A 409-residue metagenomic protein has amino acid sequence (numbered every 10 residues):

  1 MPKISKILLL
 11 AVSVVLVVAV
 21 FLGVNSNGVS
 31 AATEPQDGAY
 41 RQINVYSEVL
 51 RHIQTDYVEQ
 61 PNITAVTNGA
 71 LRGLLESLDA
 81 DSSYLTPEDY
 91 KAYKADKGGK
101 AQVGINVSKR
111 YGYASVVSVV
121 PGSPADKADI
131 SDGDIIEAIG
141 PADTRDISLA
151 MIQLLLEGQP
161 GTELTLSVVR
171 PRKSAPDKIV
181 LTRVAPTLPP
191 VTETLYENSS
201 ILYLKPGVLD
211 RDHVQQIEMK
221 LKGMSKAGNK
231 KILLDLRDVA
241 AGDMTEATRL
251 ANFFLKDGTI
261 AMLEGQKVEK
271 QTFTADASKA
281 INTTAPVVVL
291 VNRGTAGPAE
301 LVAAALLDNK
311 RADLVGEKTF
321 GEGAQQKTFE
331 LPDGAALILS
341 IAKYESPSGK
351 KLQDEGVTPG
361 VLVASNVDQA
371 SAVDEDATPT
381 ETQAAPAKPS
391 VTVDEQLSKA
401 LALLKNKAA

Functional and structural regions predicted by a protein language model:
P2-S82, K109-R110, A114, N229 (+2 more regions): Terminal targeting/pro-maturation regions of precursor/exported proteins
A31-Q42, E48-V58, N62-I63, S115-S118 (+2 more regions): Cleft-lining beta-strand/loop regions that shape enzyme active-site pockets
V49, I105, A400: A residue-level signal for conserved active-site and pocket-lining positions in enzyme catalytic cores
G69, S77-S118: PDZ/PDZ-like peptide-tail recognition elements
A101-V103, L164, A335, P359: Change "...and in nucleic-acid phosphodiester-cleaving endonucleases..." to "...and in nucleic-acid processing enzymes
D146, I179, L263, L339 (+2 more regions): Short capping micro-motif at the N-terminus of alpha-helices
A336, K343, P347-A409: Conserved functional hotspot residues or short segments at active or partner-binding sites across diverse domains
